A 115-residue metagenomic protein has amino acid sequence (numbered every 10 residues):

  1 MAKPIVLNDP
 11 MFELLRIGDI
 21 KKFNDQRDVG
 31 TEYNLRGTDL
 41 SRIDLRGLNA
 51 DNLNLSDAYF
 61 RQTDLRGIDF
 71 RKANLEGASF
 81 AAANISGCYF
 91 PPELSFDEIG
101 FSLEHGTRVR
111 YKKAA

Functional and structural regions predicted by a protein language model:
M1-A2: Intrinsically disordered, low-complexity repeat tracts enriched in Gly/Pro/Ser/Thr and acidic residues, frequently
L7-A115: Tandem repeat scaffolds
